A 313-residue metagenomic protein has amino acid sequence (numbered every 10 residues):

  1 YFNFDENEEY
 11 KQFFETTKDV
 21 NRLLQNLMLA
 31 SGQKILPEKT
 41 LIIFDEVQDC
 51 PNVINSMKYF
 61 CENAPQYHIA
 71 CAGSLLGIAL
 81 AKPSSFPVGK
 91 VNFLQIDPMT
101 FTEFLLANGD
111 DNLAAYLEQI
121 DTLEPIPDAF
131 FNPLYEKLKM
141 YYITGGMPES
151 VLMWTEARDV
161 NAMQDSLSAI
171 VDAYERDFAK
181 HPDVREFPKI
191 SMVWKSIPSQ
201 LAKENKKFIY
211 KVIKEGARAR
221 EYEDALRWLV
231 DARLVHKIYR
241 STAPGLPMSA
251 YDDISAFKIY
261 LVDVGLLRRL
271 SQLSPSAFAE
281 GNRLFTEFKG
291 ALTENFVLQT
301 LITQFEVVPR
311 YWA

Functional and structural regions predicted by a protein language model:
E6-E38: Short glycine-rich substrate-engagement loop in P-loop NTPases that contacts/grips substrate
Q12-E15, Q48-M57, A81-K82: Conserved ATPase-coupling elements of RecA-like P-loop NTPase cores
I35-V53: Conserved P-loop NTPase "ATPase switch" module shared by AAA+ and STAND
I43, H68-S74, Q95, F104: Structural recognition of the conserved hydrophobic beta-strand(s) that form the central parallel beta-sheet of P-loop
E46, A72-L76, K90, D97-M99 (+1 more regions): A short beta-strand-to-loop transition that corresponds to the Sensor-1 phosphate-sensing loop of AAA+ P-loop ATPases
I54-C71, L75-G77: Conserved catalytic/switch belt of AAA+ P-loop NTPases
A81-A202: Interdomain motor-coupling "hinge/lid" segment immediately C-terminal to the ATP-binding subdomain of NTP-driven enzymes
L152-A313: Accessory nucleic acid-recognition modules appended to NTPase machines
